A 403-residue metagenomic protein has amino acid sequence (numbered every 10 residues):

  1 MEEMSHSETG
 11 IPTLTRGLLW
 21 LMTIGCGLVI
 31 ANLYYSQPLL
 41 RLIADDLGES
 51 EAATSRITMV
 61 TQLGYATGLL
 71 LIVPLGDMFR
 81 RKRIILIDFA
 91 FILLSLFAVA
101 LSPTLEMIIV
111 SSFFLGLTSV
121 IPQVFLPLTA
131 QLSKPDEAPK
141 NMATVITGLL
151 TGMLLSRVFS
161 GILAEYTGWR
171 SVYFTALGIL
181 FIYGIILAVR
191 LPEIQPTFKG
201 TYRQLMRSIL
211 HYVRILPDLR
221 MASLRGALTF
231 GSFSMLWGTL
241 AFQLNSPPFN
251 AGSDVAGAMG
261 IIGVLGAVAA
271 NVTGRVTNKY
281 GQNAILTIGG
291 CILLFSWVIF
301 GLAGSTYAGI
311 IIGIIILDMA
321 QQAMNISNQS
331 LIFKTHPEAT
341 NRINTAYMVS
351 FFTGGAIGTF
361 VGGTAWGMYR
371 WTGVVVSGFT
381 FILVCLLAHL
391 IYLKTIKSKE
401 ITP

Functional and structural regions predicted by a protein language model:
M4-P12, P192-L224: Juxtamembrane intracellular "pre-TM" segments in multi-pass secondary transporters
T67-L105: Conserved MFS/SLC helix-loop-helix module at the cytosolic interface between two early adjacent transmembrane helices
L69-R80, V268-Q282, W366: Helix-to-loop junctions at the C-terminal end of transmembrane segments in multipass secondary transporters
M107, T144-L191: Helix-loop-helix hairpin linking two adjacent transmembrane segments in secondary transporters
S111-G148: Cytoplasmic helix-loop-helix junction between adjacent transmembrane helices in 12-TM secondary transporters
I121-S133, A323-H336: Intracellular juxtamembrane helix-capping segments at the cytosolic ends of symmetry-related transmembrane helices
N283-N328: C-terminal transmembrane helical hairpin of 12-TM major facilitator-type secondary transporters
